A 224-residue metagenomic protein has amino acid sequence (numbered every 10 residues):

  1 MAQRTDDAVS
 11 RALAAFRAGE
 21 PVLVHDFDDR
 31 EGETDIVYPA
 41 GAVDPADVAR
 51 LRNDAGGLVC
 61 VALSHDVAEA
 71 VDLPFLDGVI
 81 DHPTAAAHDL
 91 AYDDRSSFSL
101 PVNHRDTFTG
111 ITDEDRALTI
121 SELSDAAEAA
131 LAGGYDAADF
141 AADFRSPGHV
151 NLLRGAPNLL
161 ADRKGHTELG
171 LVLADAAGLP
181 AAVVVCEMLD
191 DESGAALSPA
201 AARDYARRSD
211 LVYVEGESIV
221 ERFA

Functional and structural regions predicted by a protein language model:
M1-A224: Catalytic domains of riboflavin
